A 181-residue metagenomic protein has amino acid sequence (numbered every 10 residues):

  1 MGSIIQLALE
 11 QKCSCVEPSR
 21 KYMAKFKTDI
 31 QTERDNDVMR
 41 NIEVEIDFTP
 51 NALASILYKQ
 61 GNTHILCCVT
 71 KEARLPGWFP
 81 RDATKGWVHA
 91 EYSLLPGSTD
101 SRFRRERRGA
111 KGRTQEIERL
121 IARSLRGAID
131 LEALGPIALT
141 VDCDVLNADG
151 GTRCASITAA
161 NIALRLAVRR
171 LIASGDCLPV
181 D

Functional and structural regions predicted by a protein language model:
I4-L7, Y22-A52, K59: Short, Gly/Pro- and small/polar-rich lid/capping loops
C13-C15: Cysteine-centered motifs
Y22, F48, L53-L134: Glycine-rich, flexible beta-strand/loop modules in the N-terminal catalytic cores of phosphate-handling
E106-A110, C143-T152: A short glycine/serine-rich beta->alpha loop
A133-V145, D176-D181: Glycine/charge-rich, flexible interdomain linkers and switch-proximal surface loops that mediate coupling
G151-C177, D181: Glycine- and Gly-Pro-enriched alpha-helical subdomains that act as flexible, kink-prone "lid/hinge" or packing modules
